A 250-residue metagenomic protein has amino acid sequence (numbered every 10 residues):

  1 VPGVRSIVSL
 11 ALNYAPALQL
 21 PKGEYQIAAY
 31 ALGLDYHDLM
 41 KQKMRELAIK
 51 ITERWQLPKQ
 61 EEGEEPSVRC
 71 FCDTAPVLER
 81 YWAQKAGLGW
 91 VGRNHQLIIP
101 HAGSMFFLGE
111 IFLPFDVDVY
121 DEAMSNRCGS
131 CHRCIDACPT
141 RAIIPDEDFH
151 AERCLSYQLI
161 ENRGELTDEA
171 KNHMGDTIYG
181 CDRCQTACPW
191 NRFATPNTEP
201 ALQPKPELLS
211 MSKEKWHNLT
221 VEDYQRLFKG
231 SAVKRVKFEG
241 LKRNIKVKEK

Functional and structural regions predicted by a protein language model:
V1-R127: Auxiliary alpha/beta "docking" domains used to position bulky ligands
I99-E122, A151-A170, T220-Q225: Short, charged low-complexity linear segments at domain edges
V117-S125, P145, E165-L166, N191-E199: Inter-helical turn/loop segments and adjacent helix faces that build the functional surface of alpha-helical bundle
Y120-G129, A170-C181: Immediate flanking context of iron-sulfur cluster ligation sites
R133-Y157, M174-L202: Iron-sulfur cluster-binding cysteine motifs and their immediate structural context in ferredoxin-like electron-transfer
Q158, N162-Y179, S210-K234: Short Fe-S-cluster ligation motifs
R192, P200-K215: Extended alpha-helical surfaces
R226-K229, K234-K250: Long, compositionally biased charged/polar accessory segments in the mid-to-C-terminal portions of proteins
